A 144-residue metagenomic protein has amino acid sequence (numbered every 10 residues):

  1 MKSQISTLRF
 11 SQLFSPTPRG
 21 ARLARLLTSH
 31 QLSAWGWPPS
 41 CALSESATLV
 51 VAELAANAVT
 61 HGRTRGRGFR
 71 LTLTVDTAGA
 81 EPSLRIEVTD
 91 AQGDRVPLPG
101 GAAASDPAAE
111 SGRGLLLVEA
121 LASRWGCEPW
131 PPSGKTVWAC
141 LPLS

Functional and structural regions predicted by a protein language model:
M1-S15, V59-S144: Conserved beta-strand-loop-beta-strand hairpin that lines the nucleotide-binding pocket of ATP/GTP-utilizing enzymes
H30-A52: Conserved short strand/loop->alpha-helix "switch" segment adjacent to the catalytic nucleotide/phosphoryl-transfer site
A56: Short alpha-helix lining the ATP-binding pocket of the histidine-kinase-like ATPase
